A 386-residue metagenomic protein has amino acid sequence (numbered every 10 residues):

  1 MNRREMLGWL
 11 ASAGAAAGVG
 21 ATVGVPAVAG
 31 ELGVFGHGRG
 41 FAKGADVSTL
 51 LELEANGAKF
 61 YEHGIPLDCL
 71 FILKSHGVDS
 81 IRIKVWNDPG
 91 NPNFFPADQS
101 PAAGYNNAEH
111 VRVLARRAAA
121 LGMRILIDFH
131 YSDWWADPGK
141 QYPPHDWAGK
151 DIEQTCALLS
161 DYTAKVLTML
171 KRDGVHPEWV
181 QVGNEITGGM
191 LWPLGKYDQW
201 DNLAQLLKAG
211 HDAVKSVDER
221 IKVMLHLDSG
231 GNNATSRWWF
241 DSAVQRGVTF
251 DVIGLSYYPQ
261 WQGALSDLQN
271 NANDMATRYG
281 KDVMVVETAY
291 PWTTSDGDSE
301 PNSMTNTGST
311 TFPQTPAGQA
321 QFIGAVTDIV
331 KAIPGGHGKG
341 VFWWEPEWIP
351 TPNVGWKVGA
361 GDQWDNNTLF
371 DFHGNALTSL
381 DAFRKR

Functional and structural regions predicted by a protein language model:
M1, A21-F41, D46: C-terminal segment of N-terminal export signals and the immediately downstream linker at the start of the mature
M1-G14: N-terminal secretory signal peptides and thylakoid transit peptides that target proteins across membranes
A45, D128, V180, I253 (+2 more regions): Conserved, mostly hydrophobic/aromatic
E54-K59, N87-V111, D133-C156, G188-Y197 (+1 more regions): Surface-exposed, active-site-proximal loop segments in enzymatic domains
D68-H76, R82-W134, W200-V217, A272 (+1 more regions): Aromatic-lined substrate-binding rim segments of carbohydrate-active enzymes
C69, A243-T307, G324, D328: Glycoside hydrolase catalytic-domain groove-lining segments
A108-E109, D137-A243, V248, G263-N270 (+1 more regions): Active-site cleft segment of glycoside hydrolase catalytic domains centered on the general acid/base Glu
T293-F322, I333-H337, F342-R386: Aromatic-rich peripheral "rim/lid" segments of glycoside hydrolase catalytic domains that contact and position glycan
